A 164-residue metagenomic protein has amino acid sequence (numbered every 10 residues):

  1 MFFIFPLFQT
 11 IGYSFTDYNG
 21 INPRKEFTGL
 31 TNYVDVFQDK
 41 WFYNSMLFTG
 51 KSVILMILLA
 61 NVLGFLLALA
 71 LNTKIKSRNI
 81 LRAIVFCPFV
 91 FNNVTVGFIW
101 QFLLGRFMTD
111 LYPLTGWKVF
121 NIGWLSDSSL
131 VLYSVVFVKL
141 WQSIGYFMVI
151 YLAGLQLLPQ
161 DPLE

Functional and structural regions predicted by a protein language model:
M1-E164: A structural signal for multi-pass alpha-helical bundles of membrane permease subunits that mediate small-molecule
